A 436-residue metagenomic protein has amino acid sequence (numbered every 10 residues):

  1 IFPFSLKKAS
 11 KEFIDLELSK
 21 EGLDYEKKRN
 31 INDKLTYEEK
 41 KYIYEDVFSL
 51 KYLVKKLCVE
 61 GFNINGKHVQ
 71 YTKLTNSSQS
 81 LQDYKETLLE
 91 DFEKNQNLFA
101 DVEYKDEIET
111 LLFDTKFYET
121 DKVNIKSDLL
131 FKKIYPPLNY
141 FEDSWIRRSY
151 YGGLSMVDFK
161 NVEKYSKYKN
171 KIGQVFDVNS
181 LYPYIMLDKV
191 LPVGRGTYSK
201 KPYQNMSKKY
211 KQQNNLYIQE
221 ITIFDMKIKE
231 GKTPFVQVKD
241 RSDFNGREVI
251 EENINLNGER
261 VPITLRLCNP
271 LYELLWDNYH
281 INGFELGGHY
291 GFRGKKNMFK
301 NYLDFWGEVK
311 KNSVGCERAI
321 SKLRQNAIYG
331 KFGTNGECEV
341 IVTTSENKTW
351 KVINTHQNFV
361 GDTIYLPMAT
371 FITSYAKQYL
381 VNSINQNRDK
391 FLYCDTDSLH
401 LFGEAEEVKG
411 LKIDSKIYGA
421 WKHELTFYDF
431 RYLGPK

Functional and structural regions predicted by a protein language model:
I1-K436: Conserved acidic
